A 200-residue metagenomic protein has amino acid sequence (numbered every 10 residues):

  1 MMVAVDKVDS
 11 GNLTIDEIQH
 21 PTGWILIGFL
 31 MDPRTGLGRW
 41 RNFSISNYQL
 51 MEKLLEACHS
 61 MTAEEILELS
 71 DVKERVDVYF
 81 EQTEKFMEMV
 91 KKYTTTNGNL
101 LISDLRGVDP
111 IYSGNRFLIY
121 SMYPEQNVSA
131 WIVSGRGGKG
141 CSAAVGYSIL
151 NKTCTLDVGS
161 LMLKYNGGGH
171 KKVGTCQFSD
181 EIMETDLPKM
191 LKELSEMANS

Functional and structural regions predicted by a protein language model:
M1-R106, I119-W131, G135, M162 (+3 more regions): A structured phosphate/pyrophosphate-recognition subdomain
I111-S113: Structured beta-strand/loop patches that form or line metal/cofactor-binding pockets in enzymes
I119-G167: Low-complexity, glycine/alanine/valine/leucine- and proline-rich hydrophobic stretches
Y147-I149, Q177-D180: Short beta-strand-to-loop capping motifs
K152-L156, I182-K189: Short, conserved charged micro-motifs
G168-G169, E193: Protein C-terminal end segments and domain termini
G169-S179: Short acidic/histidine-rich active-site segments
